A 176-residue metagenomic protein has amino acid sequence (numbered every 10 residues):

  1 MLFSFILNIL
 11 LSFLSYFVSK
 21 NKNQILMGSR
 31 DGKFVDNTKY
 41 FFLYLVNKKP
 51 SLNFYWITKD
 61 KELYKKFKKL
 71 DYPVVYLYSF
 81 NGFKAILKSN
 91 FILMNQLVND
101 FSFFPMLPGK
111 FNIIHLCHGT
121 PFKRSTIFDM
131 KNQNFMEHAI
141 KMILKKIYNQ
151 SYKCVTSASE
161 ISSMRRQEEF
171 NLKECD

Functional and structural regions predicted by a protein language model:
M1-D31: Membrane-proximal basic amphipathic "stem/tether" segments
N23-D176: Active-site and donor-binding regions of nucleotide-sugar-utilizing enzymes
